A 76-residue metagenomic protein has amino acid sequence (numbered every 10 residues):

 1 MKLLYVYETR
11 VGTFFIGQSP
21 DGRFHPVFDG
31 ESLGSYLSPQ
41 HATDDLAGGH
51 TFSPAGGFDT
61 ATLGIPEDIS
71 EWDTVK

Functional and structural regions predicted by a protein language model:
M1-K2: N-terminal leader/targeting segments and the first structural element of proteins
V6-S32: Short aromatic-glycine-(Arg/Gly/Cys) micro-motifs in beta-strand/loop hairpins
L33-K76: Mixed-charge, Lys/Arg-enriched low-complexity segments
